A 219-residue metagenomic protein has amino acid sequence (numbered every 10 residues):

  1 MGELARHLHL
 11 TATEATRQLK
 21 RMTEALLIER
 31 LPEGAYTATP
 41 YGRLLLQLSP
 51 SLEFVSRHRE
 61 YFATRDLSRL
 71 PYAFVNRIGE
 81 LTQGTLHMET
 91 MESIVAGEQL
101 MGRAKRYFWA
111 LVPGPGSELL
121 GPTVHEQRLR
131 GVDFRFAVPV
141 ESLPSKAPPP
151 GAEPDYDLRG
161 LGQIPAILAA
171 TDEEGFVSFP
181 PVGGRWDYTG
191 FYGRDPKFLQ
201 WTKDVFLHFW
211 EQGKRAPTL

Functional and structural regions predicted by a protein language model:
M1-L52: Basic, Lys/Arg-rich alpha-helical nucleic-acid-recognition elements, primarily the DNA-binding modules of transcription
G2-L10, V132-S145: A contiguous binding-surface segment within folded domains or other stable secondary-structure elements
G42-S68: Conserved segment of winged-helix/HTH DNA-binding domains
Y61-F136: PLD-like (HKD) phosphodiesterase/transphosphatidyltransferase domain
V112, V138-V140, V177, W210: Short beta-strand/turn micro-motifs composed of small residues that flank or help shape donor/cofactor-binding pockets
S117-L120, E141-P148: Short, charged/polar "capping" segments at the starts of alpha-helices and the immediately preceding loops
Y156-W201, F206: HKD (HxKxxxxD) catalytic microenvironment of the phospholipase D
D204-L219: Cysteine/selenocysteine-centered motifs that mediate thiol-based redox chemistry or coordinate metal-sulfur cofactors
